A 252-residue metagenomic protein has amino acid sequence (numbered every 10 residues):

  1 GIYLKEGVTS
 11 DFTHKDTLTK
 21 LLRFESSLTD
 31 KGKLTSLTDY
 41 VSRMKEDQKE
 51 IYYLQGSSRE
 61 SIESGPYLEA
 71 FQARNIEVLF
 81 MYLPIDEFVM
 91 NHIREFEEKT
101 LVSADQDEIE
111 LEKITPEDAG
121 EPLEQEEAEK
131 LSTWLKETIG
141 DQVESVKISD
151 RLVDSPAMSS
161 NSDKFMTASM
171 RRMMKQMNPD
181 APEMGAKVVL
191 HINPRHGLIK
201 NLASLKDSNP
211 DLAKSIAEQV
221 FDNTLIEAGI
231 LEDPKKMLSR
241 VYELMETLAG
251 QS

Functional and structural regions predicted by a protein language model:
G1-S252: Conserved GHKL (Bergerat-fold) ATPase module
